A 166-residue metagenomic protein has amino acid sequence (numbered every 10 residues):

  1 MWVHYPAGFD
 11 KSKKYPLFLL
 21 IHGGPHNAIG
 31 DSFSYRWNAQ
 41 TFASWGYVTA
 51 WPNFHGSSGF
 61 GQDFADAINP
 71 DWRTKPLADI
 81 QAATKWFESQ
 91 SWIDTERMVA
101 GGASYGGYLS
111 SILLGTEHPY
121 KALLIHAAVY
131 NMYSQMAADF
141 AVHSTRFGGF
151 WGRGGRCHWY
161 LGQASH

Functional and structural regions predicted by a protein language model:
W2, S12, Y160-L161: Generic N-terminal simple sequence motifs
W2-G8, S89: Flexible, glycine/threonine-enriched loop-and-boundary segments that flank and lead into catalytic domains of large
Y5, S12-G24: Short beta-strand element of the alpha/beta-hydrolase
G8, H26-A28, P70: Short strand->helix junction
S12-K14, G30, T95: Short secondary-structure junction motifs
L20, Y35-W45, W51-H166: Active-site-proximal cap/loop segments of hydrolase catalytic domains
P25-G30, F42, T49: Serine-hydrolase catalytic-loop signature spanning alpha/beta hydrolases and amidase-signature enzymes
